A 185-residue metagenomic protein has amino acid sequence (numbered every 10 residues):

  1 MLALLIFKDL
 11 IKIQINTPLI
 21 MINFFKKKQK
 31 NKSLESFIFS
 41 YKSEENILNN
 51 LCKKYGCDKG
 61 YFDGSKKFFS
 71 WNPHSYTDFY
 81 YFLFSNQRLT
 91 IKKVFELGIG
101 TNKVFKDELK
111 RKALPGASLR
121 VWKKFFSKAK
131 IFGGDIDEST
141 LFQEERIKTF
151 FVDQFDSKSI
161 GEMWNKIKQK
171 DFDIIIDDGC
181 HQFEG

Functional and structural regions predicted by a protein language model:
L2-I176, C180-G185: A short alpha-helical cap/connector motif
